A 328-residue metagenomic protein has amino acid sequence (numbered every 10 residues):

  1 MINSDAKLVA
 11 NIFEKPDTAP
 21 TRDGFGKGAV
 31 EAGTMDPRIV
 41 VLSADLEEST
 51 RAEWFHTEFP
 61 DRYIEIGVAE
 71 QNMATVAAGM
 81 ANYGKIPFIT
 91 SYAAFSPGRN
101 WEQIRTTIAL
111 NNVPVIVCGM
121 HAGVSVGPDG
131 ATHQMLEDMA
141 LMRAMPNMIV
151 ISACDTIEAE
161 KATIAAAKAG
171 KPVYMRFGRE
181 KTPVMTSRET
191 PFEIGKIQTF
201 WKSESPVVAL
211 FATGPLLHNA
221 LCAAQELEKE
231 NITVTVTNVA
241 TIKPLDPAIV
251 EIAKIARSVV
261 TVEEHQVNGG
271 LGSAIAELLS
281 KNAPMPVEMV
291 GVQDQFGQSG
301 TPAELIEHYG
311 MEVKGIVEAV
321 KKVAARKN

Functional and structural regions predicted by a protein language model:
M1-R176, K181-T182: Thiamine diphosphate
I2-S4, M35-R38, E48-T57, V126 (+1 more regions): Thiamine diphosphate
